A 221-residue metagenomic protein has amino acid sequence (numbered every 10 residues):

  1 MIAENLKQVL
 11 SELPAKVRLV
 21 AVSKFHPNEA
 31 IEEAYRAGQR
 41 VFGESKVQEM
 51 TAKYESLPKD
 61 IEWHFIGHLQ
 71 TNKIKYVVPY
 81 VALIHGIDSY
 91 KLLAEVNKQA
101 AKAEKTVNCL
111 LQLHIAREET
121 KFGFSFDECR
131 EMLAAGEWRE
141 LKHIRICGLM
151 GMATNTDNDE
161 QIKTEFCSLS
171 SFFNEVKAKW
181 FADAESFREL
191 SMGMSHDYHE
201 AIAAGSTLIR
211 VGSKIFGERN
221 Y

Functional and structural regions predicted by a protein language model:
M1-H196, I202-A204, F216: Conserved alpha/beta-domain cores
T207-L208: Divalent-metal-activated hydrolytic enzyme cores
V211-Y221: Short C-terminal tail/terminal secondary-structure segment of NAD(P)H-dependent dehydrogenase/reductase domains
